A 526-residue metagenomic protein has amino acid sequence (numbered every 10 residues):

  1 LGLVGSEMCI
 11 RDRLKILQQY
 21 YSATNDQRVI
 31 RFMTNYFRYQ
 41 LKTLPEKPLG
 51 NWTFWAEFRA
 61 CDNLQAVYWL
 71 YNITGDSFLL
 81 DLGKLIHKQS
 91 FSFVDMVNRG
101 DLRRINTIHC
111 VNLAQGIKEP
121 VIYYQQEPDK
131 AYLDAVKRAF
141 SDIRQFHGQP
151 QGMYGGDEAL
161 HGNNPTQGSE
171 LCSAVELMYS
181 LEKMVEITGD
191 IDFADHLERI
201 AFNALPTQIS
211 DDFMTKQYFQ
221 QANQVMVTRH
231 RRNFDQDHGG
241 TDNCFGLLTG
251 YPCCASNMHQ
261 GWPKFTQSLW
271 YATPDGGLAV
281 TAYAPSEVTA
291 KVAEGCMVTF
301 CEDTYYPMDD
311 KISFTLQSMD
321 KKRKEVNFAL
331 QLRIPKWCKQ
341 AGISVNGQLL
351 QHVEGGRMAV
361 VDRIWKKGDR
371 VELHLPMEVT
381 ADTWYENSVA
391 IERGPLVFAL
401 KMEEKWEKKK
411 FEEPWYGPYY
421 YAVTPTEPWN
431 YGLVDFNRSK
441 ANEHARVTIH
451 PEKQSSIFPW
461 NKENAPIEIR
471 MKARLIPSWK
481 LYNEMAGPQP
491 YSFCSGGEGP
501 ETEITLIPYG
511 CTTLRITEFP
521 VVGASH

Functional and structural regions predicted by a protein language model:
L1, R31-P48, D81-R99, A135-G152 (+1 more regions): Long, well-ordered core segments of solenoidal/helical folds
G2-I10: Short, small-residue-biased leader/transition segments that mark boundaries at the very start of proteins
D12-D26, D62-D76, Q115-K130, P165 (+4 more regions): Well-ordered alpha-helical scaffold segments within catalytic/enzyme domains
Q125-F146, P165-F213, V225: Catalytic-core region of carbohydrate-active enzymes that cleave or remodel glycosidic bonds
V136, A194-N203, Q208-S318, K322-K324 (+2 more regions): C-terminal beta-rich recognition modules with glycine/proline-rich loops and embedded aromatic residues
K324-V345: Beta-strand-rich binding/interaction modules
A329-Q331, I343, V361-E378, D382: C-terminal beta-strand-rich structural cap/linker in extracellular carbohydrate-active enzymes
C338-R363, A381-E386: Solvent-exposed beta-strand/loop surfaces of large extracellular or lumenal domains
